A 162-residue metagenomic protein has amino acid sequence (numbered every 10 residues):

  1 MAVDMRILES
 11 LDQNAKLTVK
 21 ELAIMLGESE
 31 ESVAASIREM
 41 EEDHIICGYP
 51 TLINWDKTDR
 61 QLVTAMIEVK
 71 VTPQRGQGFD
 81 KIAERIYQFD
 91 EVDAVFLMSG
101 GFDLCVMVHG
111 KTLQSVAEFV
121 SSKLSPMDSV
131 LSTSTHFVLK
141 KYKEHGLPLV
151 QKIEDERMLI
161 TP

Functional and structural regions predicted by a protein language model:
M1-P162: A compositional/biophysical signature of low hydrophobicity enriched in polar/charged and small residues
